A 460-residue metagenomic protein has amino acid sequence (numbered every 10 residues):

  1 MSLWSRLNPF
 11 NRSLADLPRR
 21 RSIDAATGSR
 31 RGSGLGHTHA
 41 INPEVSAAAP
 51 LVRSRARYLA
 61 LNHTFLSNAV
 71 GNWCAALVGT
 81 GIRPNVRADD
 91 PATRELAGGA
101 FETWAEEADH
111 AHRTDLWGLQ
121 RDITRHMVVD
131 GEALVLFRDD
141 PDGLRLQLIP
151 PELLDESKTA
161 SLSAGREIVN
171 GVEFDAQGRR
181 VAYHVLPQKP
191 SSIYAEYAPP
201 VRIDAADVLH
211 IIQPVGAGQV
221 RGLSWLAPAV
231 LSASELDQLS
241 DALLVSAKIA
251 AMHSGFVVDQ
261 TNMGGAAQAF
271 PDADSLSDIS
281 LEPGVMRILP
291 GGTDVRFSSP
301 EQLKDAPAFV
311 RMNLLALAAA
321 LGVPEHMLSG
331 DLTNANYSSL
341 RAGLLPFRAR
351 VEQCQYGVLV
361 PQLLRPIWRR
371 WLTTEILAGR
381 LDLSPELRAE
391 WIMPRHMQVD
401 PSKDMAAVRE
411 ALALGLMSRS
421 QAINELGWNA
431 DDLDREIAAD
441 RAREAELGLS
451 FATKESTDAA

Functional and structural regions predicted by a protein language model:
M1-P84: N-terminal-proximal low-complexity accessory segments that begin disordered and transition into the first
S2-S13, R341, V358-I392, H396-A460: C-terminal anchoring/interaction modules
V52-N85, L119-V128, L226-S246, L359 (+1 more regions): Short, Φ-rich (hydrophobic/aromatic) sequence segments
T64-P214, A411: Structured, mid-chain assembly/scaffold modules that mediate subunit interfaces within large macromolecular complexes
A92, V285-S402: Surface-exposed loop-to-helix/strand elements on domain peripheries
D115-L116, G131, R138-P151, M263-D278 (+2 more regions): Charge-rich, acidic-biased intrinsically disordered regions
F137-D140, S246-S254, S329-L332, S420-L426 (+2 more regions): Short coil/turn segments at secondary-structure boundaries
V208-S339, G343: Extended, charged amphipathic alpha-helical segments
